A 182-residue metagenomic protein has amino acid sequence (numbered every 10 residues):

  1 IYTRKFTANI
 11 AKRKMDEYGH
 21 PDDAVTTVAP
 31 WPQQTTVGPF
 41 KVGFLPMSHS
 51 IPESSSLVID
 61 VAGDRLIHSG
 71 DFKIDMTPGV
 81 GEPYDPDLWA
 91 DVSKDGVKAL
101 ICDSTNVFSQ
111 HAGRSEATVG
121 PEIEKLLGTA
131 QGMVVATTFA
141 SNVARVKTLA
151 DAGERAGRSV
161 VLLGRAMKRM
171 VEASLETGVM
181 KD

Functional and structural regions predicted by a protein language model:
I1-D182: His/Asp/Glu-rich metal-coordinating catalytic cores of metallo-dependent phosphodiesterases/hydrolases acting on
